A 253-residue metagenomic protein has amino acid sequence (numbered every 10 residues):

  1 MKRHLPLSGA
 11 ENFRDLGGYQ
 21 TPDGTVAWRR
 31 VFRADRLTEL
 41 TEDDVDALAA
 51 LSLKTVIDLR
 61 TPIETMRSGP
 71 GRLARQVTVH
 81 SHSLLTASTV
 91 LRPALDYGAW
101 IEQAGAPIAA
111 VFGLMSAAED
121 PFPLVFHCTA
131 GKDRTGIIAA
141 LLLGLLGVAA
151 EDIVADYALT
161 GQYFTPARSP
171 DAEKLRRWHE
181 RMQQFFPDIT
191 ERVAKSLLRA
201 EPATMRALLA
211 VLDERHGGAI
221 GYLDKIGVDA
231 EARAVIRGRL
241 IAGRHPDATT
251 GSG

Functional and structural regions predicted by a protein language model:
M1-V125, I137-S252: Cys-dependent protein tyrosine phosphatase-like superfamily
A130, R134-T135: Ser/Thr-glycine-rich phosphate-binding loops at phosphate-binding pockets of nucleotides, nucleotide cofactors
